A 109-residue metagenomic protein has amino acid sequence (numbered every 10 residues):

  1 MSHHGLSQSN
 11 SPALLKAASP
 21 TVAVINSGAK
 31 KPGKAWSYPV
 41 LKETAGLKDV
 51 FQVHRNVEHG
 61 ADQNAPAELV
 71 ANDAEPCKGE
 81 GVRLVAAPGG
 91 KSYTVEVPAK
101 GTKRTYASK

Functional and structural regions predicted by a protein language model:
M1-S9: A general structural motif
S7, K16-S19, G46: Hydrophobic alpha-helix feature that most strongly marks membrane-spanning transmembrane helices and their immediate
N10-A17, W36-L41: A short acidic, amphipathic alpha-helical/loop segment
V22-K109: Binuclear metal-ion centers of metallo-dependent hydrolases, dominated by the metallo-beta-lactamase
